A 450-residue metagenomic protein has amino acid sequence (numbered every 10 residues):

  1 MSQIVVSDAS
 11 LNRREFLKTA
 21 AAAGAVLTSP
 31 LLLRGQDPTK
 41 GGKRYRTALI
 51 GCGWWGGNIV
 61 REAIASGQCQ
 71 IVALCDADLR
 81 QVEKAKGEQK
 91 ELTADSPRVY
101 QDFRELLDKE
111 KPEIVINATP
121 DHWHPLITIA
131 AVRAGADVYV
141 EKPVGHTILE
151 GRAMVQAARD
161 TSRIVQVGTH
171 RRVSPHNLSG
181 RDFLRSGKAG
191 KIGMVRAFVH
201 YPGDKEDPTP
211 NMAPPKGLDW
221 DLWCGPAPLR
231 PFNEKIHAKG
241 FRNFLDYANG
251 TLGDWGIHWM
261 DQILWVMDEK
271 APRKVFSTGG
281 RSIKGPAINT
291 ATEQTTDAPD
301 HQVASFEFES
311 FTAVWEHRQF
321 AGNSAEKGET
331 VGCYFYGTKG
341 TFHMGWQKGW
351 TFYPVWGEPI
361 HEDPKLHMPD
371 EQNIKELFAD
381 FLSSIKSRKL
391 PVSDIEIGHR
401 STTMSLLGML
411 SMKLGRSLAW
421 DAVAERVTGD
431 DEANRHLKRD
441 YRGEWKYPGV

Functional and structural regions predicted by a protein language model:
I4-A23: N-terminal secretory signal peptides and thylakoid transit peptides that target proteins across membranes
A20-L92, R171-S174, I263: N-terminal Rossmann-like dinucleotide-binding module
G57, P125, I257: Residues forming the Rossmann-fold NAD(P)(H) cofactor-binding site
P97-D102: Conserved SAM-binding strand-loop segment of SAM-dependent methyltransferases
E110: Active-site charged/polar residues at nucleotide-handling catalytic sites that mediate phosphoryl, nucleotidyl
V115-I116: N-terminal Rossmann-like NAD(P) cofactor-binding module of classical short-chain dehydrogenase/reductase
P120-D121, P125-V173, G187: Beta-strand-loop-alpha-helix segment that lines the small-molecule cofactor/substrate pocket of alpha/beta enzymes
S179, K191-R196, H200-R242, Y247-V450: Contiguous beta-strand/loop segments that form the cofactor/metal-binding neighborhood of enzyme cores
